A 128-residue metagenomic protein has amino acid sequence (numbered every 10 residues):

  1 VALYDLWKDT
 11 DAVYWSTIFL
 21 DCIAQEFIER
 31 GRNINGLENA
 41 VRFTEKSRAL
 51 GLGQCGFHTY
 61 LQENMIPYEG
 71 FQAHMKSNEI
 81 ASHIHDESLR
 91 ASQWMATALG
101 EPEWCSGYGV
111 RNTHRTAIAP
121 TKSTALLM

Functional and structural regions predicted by a protein language model:
V1, L20, I80-S82, D86 (+3 more regions): Structured N-terminal alpha/beta-domain signature that marks small ligand/cofactor-binding or signaling modules
V1-T44, A49-N64: Function-dense linear segments that define catalytic or interfacial modules in macromolecule-processing proteins
V1-Y4, C55, Y60, F71 (+2 more regions): Generic beta-strand/beta-sheet core signal
D21-R32, T116-M128: Catalytic alpha/beta core of large soluble enzyme barrels
E26-N35, M95-G107: A short, flexible low-complexity segment enriched in Lys/Arg and Gly/Pro that occurs in N-terminal basic tails
R30-R32, R42, R48, R90 (+3 more regions): Arginine residue identity/basic-tract feature
N39, F43-G100: Extended, well-ordered alpha-helical scaffold/bundle regions in very large, multi-domain proteins
T97-S123: Flexible, glycine/threonine-enriched loop-and-boundary segments that flank and lead into catalytic domains of large
